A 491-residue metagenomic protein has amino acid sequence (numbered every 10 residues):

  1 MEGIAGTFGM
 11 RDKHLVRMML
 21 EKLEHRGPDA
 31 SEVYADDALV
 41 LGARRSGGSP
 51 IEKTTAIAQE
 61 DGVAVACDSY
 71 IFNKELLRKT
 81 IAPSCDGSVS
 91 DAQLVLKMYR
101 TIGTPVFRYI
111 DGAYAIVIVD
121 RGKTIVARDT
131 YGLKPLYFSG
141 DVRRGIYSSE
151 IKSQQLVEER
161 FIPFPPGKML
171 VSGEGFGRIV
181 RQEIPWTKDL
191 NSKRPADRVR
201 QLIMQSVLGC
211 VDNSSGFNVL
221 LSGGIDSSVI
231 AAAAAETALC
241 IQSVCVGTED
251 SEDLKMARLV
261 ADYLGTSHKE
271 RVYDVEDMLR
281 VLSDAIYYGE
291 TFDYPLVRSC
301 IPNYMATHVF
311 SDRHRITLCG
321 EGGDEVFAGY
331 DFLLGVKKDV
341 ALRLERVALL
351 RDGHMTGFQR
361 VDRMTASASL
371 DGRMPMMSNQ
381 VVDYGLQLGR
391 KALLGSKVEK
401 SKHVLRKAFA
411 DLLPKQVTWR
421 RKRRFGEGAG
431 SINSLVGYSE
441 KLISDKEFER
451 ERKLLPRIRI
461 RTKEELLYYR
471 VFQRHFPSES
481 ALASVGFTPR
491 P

Functional and structural regions predicted by a protein language model:
M1-Y288: Cysteine-centered catalytic environments shared across enzyme families
F8-H14, G122-I125, L133-L136, T187-L413 (+2 more regions): ATP-dependent adenylate-handling active sites, centered on carboxylate activation for C-N bond formation
A30, S84-D91, G395-S396, L413-R424 (+2 more regions): Short, surface-exposed acidic
L77-I81, G389, F448-I458: Short amphipathic alpha-helical segments and their helix-coil junctions
G87, K407-A408, D445-E449: Short alpha-helical linear motifs
E174-R178, V436-F448: Short glycine/proline-rich, acidic loop/turn segments that cap or connect secondary-structure elements
